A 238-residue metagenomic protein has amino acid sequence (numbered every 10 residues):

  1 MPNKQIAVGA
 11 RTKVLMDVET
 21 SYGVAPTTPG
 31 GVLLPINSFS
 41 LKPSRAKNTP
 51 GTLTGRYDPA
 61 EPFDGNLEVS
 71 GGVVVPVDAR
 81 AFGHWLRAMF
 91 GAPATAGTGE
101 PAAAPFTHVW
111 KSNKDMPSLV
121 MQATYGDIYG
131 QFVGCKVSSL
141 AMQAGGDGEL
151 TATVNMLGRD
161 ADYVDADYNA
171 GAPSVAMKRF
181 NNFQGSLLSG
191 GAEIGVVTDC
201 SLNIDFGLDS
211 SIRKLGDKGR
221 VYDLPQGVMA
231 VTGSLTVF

Functional and structural regions predicted by a protein language model:
M1-F238: Signature of extracytoplasmic/envelope-associated structural regions
